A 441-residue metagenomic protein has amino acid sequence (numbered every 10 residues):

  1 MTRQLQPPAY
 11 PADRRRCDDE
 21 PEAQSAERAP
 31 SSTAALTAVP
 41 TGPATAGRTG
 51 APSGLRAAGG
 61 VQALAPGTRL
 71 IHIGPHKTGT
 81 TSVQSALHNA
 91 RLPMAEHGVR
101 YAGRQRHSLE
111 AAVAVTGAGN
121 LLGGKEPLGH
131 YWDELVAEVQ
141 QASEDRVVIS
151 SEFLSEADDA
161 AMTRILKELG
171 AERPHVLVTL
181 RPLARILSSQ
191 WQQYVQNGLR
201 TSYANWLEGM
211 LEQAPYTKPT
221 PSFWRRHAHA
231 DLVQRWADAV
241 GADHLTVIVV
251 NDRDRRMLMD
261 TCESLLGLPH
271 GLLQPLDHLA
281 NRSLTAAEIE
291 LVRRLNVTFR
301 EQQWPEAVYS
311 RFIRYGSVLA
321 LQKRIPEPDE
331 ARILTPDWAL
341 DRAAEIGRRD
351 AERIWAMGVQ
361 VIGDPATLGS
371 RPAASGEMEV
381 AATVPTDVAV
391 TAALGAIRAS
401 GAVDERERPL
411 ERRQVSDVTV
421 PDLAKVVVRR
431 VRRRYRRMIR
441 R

Functional and structural regions predicted by a protein language model:
T2-D18, L36, P40, G54-R441: Anion-recognition interface
